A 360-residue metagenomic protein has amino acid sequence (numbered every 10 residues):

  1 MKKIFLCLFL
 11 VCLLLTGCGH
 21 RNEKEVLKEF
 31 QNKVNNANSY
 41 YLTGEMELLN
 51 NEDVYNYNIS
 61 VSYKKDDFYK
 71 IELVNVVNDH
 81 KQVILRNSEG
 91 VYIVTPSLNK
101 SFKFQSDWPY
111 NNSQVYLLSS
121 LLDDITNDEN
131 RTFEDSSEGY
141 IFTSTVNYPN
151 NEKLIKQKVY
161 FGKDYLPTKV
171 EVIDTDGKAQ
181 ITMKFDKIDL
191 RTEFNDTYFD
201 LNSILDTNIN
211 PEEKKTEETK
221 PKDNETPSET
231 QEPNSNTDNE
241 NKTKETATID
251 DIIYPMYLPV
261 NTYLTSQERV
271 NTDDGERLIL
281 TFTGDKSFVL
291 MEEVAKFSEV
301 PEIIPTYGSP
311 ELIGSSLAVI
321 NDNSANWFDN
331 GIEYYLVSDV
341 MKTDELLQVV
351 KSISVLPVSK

Functional and structural regions predicted by a protein language model:
F5, F9-F68, T226-Q231, I313-E333 (+1 more regions): N-terminal leader/targeting segments and the immediate start of mature chains
G19-V94, I141, V146-N150, K158-G162 (+1 more regions): N-terminal mature ectodomain segment of secretory-pathway/periplasmic proteins
N22, S88-N151: Flexible, processing/modification-adjacent segments and terminal tails in exported/periplasmic/extracellular proteins
S39-T43, D66-I71, S136-T143, L166-K169 (+4 more regions): Short, hydrophobic/aromatic-rich segments at coil-to-beta transitions
V54-N58, N78-K81, E152-K156, Q180-T182 (+2 more regions): Short, surface-exposed coil-to-beta transition loops
S62-Y116, K178-K184, L336: An acidic-aromatic
S137-L205: Gly/Pro-enriched, hydrophobic low-complexity segments that function as extracytoplasmic propeptides/linkers
K220-D329: Short, solvent-exposed recognition patches
